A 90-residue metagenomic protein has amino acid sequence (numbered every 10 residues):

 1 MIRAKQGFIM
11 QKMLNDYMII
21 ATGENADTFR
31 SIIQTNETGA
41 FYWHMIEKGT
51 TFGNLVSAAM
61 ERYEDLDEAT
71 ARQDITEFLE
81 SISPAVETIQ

Functional and structural regions predicted by a protein language model:
M1-H44, I89-Q90: Acidic, low-complexity/disordered tracts enriched in E/D and polar residues
S31-Q90: Long, charge-rich, low-complexity alpha-helical segments
